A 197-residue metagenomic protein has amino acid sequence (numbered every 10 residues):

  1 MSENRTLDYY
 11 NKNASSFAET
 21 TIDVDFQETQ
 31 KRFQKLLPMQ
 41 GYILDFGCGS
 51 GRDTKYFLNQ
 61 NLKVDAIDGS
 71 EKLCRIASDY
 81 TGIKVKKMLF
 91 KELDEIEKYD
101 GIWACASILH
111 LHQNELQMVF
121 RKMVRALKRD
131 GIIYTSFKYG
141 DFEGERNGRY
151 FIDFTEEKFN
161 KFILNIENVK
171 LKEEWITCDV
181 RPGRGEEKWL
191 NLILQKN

Functional and structural regions predicted by a protein language model:
M1-E97, N114-M118, K122, I132-N197: Class I (Rossmann-like) S-adenosyl-L-methionine-dependent methyltransferase catalytic domain, capturing the SAM-binding
D100: Conserved acidic residues
W103-A104: A conserved beta-strand element that flanks and buttresses the S-adenosyl-L-methionine
S107: Hydrophobic adenine-recognition pocket in adenosine-nucleotide-binding enzymes
H112, L127-K128: Helix-to-beta-strand junctions that scaffold the AdoMet/dcAdoMet cofactor pocket in Class I SAM-dependent enzymes
